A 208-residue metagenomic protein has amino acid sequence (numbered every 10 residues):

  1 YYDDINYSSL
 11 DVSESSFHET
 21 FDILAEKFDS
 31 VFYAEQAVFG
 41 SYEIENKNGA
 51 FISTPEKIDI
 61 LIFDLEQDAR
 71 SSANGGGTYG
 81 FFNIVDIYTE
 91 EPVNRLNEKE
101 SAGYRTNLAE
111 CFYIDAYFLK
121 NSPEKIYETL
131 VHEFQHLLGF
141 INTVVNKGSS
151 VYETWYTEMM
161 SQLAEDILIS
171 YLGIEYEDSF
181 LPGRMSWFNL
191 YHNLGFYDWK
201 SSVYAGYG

Functional and structural regions predicted by a protein language model:
Y1-E153, M160, A164, S170-E177 (+2 more regions): Juxtacatalytic substrate-recognition/specificity segment
S150-W155, V203-A205: A glycine-rich, coil/turn loop motif that links secondary-structure elements
W187-G208: Active-site-proximal alpha-helical
